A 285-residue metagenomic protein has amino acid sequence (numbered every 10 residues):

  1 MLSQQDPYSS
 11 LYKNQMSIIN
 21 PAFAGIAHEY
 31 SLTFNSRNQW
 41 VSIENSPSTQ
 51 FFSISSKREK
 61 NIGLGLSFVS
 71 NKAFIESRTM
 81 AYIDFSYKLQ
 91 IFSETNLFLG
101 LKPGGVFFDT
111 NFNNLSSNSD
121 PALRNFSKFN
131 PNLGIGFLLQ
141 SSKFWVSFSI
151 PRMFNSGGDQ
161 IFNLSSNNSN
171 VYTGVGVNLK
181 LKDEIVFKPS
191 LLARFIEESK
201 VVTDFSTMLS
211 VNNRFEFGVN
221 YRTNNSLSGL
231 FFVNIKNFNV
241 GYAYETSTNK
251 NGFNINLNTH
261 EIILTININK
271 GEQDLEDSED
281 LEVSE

Functional and structural regions predicted by a protein language model:
Q4-E285: Subset of outer-membrane beta-barrel
